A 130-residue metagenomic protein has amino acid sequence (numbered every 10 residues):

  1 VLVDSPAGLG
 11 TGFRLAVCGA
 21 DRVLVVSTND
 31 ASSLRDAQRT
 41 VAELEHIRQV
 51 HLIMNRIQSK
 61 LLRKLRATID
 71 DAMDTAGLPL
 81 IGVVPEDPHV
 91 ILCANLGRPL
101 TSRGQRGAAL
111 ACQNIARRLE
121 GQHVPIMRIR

Functional and structural regions predicted by a protein language model:
V3-E86, L92: Conserved catalytic-core segment of NTP-binding enzymes
I53-Q58, G107-R117: Short, basic, helix/turn surface patches
P79, H89, L110, N114-R130: P-loop NTP-binding site
E86-P99, R130: Long, well-ordered amphipathic alpha-helical subdomains in the mid-to-C-terminal portions of large enzyme subunits
A94-L110: C-terminal boundary of histidine-terminating zinc-finger modules
